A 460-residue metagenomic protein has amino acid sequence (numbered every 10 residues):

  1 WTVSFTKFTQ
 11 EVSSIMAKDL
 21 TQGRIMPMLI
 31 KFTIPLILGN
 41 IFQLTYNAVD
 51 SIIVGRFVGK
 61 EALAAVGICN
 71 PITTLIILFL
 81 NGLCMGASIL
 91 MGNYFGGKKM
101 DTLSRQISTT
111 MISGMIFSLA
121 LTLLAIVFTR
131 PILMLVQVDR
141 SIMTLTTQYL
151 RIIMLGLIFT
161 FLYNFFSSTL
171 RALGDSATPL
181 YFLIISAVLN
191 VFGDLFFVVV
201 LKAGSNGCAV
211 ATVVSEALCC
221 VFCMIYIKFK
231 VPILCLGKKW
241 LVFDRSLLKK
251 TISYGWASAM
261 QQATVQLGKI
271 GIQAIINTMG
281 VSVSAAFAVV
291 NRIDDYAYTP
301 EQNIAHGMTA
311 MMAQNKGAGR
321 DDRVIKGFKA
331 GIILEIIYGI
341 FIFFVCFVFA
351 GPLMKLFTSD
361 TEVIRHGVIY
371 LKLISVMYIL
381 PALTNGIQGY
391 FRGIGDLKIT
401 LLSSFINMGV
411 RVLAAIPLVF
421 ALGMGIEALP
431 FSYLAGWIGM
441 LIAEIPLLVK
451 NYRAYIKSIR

Functional and structural regions predicted by a protein language model:
W1-T33, M91-G156, V200-W256, M312-M377 (+1 more regions): Short alpha-helical transmembrane segments in multi-pass integral membrane proteins
L20-V58, P71-G86, L90, M115-T122 (+5 more regions): N-terminal transmembrane alpha-helices
K31-D50, I152, S186, S215-C219 (+4 more regions): Transmembrane helical elements of multi-pass membrane transporters/channels
Q43, N47-V54, I77-C84, S88 (+17 more regions): Alpha-helical transmembrane segments and their lipid-water interface positions in multi-pass membrane proteins
T45-A64, L133-R140, F196-A203, A263-R292 (+4 more regions): Helix-terminus/linker motif at the lipid-water interface of multi-pass membrane proteins
K60-P71, L150, A209, V281-Y296 (+2 more regions): Small-residue hotspots at the loop-to-helix junctions and early N-terminal turns of transmembrane alpha-helices
L63-L123, T160-P179, A286-A350, P381-G395 (+1 more regions): Small-residue-rich hydrophobic transmembrane alpha-helices
C84, I153-R171, P179-A187, C208-C223 (+4 more regions): Short runs within selected transmembrane alpha-helices of multi-pass transporters and secretion channels
